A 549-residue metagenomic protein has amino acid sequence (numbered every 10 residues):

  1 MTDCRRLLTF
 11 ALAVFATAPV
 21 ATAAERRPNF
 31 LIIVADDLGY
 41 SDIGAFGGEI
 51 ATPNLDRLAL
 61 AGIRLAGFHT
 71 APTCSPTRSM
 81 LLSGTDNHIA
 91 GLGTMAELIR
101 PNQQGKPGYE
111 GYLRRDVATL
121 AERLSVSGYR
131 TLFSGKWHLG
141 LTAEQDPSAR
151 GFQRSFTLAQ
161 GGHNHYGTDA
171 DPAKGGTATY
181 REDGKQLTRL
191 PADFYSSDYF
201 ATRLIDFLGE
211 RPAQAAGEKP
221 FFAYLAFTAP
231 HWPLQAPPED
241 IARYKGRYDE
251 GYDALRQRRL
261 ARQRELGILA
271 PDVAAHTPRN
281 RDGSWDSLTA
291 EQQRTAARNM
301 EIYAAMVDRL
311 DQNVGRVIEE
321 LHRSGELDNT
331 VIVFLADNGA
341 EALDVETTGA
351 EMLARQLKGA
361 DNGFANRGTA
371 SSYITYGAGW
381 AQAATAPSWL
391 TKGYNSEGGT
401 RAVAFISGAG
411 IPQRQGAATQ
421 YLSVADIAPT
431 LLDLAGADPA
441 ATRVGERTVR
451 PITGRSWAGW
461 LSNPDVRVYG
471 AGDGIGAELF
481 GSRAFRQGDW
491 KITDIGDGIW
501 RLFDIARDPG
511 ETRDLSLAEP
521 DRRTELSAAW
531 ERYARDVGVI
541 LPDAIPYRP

Functional and structural regions predicted by a protein language model:
M1-L8: Bacterial N-terminal signal peptides that target proteins for export
C4, T17-A21, D337: N-terminal twin-arginine translocation
T9-A18: Bacterial N-terminal signal peptides
A23-G496, W500, P509-A528, R532-R535 (+1 more regions): Formylglycine-dependent sulfatase
A506: Anionic group-transfer/hydrolysis microenvironments
